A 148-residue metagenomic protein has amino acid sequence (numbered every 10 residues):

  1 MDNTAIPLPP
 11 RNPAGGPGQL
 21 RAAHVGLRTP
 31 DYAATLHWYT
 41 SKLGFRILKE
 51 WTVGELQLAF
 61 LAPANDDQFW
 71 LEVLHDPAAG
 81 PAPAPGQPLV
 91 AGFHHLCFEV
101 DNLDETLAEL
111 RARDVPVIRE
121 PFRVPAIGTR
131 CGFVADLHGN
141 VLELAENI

Functional and structural regions predicted by a protein language model:
M1-G18, F98, L107-I148: Vicinal oxygen chelate
G16, W51, Q87-P88, V124: Short Gly/Pro-enriched turn/cap motifs at secondary-structure boundaries
P17-Q19, L27-F69, A112: Core segments of cupin and vicinal oxygen chelate
R21-P30, A59-N65, A82-L110, R130-A135 (+1 more regions): Vicinal oxygen chelate
K49, E72-H75, R119: Structural signal for conserved beta-strand scaffold positions within catalytic alpha/beta enzyme cores
W70-E72, V141: Short hydrophobic-acidic sequence motifs that mark active-site Asp/Glu residues
P77-G80: Conserved short histidine dyad/triad with adjacent acidic residue
